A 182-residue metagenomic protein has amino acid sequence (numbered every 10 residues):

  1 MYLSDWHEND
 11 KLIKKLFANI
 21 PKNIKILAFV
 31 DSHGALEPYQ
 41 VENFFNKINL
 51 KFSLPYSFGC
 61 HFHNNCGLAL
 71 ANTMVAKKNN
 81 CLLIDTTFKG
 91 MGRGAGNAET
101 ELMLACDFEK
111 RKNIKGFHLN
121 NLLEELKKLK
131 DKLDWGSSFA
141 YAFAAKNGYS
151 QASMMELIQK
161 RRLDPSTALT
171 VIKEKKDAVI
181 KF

Functional and structural regions predicted by a protein language model:
M1-F182: Catalytic cores and adjacent flexible loops of soluble metabolic enzymes that perform enolate/carbanion chemistry on
